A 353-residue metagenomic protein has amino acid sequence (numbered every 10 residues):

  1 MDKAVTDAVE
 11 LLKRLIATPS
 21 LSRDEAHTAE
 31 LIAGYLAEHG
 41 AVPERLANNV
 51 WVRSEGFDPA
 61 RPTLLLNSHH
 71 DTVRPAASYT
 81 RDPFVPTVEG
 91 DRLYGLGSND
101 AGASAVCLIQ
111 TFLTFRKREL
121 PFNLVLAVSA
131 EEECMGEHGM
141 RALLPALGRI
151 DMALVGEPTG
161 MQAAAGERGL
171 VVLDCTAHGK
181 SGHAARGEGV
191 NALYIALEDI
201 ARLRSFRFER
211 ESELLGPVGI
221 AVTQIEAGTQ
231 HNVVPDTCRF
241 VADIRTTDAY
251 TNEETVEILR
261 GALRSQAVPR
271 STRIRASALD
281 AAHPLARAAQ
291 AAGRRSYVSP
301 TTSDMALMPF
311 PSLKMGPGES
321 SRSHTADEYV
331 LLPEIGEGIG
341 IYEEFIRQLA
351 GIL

Functional and structural regions predicted by a protein language model:
M1-P75, T237-V241, T255-I258, L332-G336 (+1 more regions): N-terminal helical capping/dimerization or prosegment-like subdomains of hydrolases acting on amide or phosphate bonds
K3, R74, G166, D174-L353: Metal-dependent amide/peptide-bond hydrolase catalytic core, centered on the "pita-bread" metallohydrolase fold
L21, H69-D71, S129-E133, T159 (+1 more regions): Active-site beta-loop-alpha junctions enriched in small/polar residues
I32, A105-F115, L143, A196-D199 (+2 more regions): Buried hydrophobic packing segments
P43, P86-V88, V222-I225: A structural signal for short hydrophobic beta-strand segments in well-ordered beta-sheet cores
R61-V125, L332: Active-site metal-coordination/substrate-binding segment of hydrolases, especially metallo-dependent peptidases
L64-L66, A127, L154, L313-M315: Hydrophobic/aromatic beta-strand patches that form the interior of the parallel beta-sheet core in alpha/beta enzyme
A101-V172, T176: Acidic/histidine-rich catalytic neighborhood of metal-dependent amide-processing enzymes
